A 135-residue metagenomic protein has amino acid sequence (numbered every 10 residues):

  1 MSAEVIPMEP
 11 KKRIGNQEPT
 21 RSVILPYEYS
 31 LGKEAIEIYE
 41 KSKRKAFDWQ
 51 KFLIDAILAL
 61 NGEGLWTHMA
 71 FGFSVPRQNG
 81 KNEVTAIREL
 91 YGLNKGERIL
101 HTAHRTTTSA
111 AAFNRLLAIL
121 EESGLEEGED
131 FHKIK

Functional and structural regions predicted by a protein language model:
S2-K135: Phosphate/NTP-binding elements of NTP-utilizing enzymes
